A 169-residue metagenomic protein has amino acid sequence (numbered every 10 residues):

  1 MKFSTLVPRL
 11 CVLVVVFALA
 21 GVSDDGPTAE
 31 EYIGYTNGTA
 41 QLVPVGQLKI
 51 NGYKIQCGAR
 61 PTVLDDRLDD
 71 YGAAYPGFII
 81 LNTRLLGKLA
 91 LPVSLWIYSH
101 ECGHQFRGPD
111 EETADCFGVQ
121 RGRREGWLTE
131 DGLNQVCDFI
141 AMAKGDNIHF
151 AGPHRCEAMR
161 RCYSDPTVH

Functional and structural regions predicted by a protein language model:
M1-C11: Bacterial N-terminal signal peptides that target proteins for export
V15-E30: Bacterial Sec-dependent signal peptides at the C-terminal "C-region" and cleavage site
L48-F78: Catalytic zinc-binding patch centered on the HExxH motif and its immediate surroundings that defines zinc-dependent
L68-D70, L85-K88, H104-Q105: Solvent-exposed loop/turn segments at secondary-structure junctions within structured extracellular/periplasmic domains
L81-W96, G108-P109: Short pre-active-site segment immediately N-terminal to the catalytic Zn-binding motif
W96-Q105, D115: Active-site recognition of the HExxH zinc-binding catalytic motif
P109-G126: An active-site-proximal "capping" alpha-helix that borders the catalytic cofactor pocket
W127-H169: Long, well-structured alpha-helical subdomains associated with metal-dependent extracellular/ecto-lumenal hydrolases
